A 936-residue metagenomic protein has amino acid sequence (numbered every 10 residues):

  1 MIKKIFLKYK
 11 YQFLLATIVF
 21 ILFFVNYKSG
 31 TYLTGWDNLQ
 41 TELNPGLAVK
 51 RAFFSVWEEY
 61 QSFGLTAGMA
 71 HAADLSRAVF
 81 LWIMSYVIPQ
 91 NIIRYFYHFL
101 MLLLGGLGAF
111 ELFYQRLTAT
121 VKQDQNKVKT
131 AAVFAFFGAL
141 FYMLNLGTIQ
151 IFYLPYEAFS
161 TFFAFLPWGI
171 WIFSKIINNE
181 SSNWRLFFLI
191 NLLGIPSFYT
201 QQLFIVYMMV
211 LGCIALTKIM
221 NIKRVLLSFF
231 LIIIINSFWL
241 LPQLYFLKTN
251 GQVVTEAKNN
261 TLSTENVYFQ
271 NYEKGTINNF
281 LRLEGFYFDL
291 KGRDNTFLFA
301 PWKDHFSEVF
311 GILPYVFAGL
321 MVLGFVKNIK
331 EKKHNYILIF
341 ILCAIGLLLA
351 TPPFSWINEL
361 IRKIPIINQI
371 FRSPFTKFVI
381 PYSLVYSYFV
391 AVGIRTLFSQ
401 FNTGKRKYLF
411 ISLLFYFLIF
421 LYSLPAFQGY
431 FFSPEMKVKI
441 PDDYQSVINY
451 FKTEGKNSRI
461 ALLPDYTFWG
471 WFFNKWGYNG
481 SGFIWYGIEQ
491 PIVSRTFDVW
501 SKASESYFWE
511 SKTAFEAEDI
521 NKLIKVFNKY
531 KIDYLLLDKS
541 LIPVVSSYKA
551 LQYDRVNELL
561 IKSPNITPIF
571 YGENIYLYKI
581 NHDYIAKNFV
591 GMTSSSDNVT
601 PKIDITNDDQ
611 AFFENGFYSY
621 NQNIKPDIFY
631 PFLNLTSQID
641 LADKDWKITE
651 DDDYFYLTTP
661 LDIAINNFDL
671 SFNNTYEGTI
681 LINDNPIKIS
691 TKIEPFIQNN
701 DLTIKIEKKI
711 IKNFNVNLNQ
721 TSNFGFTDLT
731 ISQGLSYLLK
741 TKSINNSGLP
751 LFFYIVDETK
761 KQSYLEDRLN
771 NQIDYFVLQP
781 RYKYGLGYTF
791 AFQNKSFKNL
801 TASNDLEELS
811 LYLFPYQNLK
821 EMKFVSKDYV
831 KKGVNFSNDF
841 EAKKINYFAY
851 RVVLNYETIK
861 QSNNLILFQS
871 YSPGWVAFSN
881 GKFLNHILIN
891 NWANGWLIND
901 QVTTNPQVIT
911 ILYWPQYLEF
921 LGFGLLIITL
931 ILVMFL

Functional and structural regions predicted by a protein language model:
I2, S637-I689, L702, I711-N717 (+4 more regions): Active-site-proximal, structured, solvent-exposed surfaces of multi-pass membrane proteins that position macromolecular
I5, Q123-D124, I219-L226, L320-E359 (+1 more regions): Membrane-interface helix-loop-helix junctions at transmembrane boundaries of multi-pass membrane enzymes, predominantly
I21-S29, I83-I88, I92, F136-P155 (+6 more regions): Membrane-interface helix-loop junctions at the exits of transmembrane helices
L22, K50, L103-L112, R116 (+5 more regions): Membrane-embedded helix bundles of polyisoprenyl
L22-R116, V133-F165, G194-F198, Q202 (+3 more regions): Active-site lumenal/periplasmic loops and adjacent helix-entry segments of GT-C-fold, multi-pass membrane
T41-G46, G147-F162, K258-S263, F297-I312 (+6 more regions): Membrane-helix boundary/interfacial segments in multi-pass membrane proteins
A48-T66, A70, D74-L75, V79 (+4 more regions): Periplasmic/ER-lumenal interhelical loops and adjacent helix-loop junctions in multi-pass membrane proteins
L107, N250-Y268, F299-D304, V326 (+7 more regions): Extracytoplasmic
